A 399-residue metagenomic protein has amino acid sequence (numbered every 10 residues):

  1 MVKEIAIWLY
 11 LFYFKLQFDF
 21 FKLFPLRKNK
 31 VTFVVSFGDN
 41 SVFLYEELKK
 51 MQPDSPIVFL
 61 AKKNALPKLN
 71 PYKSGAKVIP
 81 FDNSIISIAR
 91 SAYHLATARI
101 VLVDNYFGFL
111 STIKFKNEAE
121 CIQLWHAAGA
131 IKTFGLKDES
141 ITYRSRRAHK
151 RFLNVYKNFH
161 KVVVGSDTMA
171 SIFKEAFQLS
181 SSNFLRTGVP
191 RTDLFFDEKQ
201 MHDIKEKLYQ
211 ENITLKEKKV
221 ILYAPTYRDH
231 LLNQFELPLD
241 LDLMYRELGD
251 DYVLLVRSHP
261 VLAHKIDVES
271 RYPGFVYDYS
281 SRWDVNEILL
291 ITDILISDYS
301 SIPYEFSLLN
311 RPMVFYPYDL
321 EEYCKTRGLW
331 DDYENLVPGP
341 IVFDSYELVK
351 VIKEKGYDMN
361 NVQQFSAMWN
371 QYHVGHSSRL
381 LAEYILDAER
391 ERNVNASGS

Functional and structural regions predicted by a protein language model:
M1-A89: N-terminal pre-catalytic "stem/leader" segment of glycosyltransferase-like enzymes
D39-Q52, F184-V268, V342, R379: Conserved catalytic-core segment of nucleotide-activated headgroup transferases in glycan assembly
K77-R144: Extended catalytic core of nucleotide-activated donor transferases of GT-like folds
D82-A98, P260-Y304: Donor nucleotide-activated moiety binding/catalytic core segment of transferases that use nucleotide-activated donors
I100-F107, T112-F115, E120-W125, W283-T326: A donor-sugar binding/catalytic signature common to diverse glycosyltransferases and related nucleotide-sugar
K116-L194, E198: Active-site-proximal region of nucleotide-activated glycan assembly enzymes, centered on histidine/acidic-rich loops
Q200, S345-S399: C-terminal amphipathic helix plus adjacent low-complexity, charged tail appended to glycosyltransferase catalytic
S301-W369: Catalytic binding pocket for nucleotide-activated donors in carbohydrate/polymer assembly enzymes
